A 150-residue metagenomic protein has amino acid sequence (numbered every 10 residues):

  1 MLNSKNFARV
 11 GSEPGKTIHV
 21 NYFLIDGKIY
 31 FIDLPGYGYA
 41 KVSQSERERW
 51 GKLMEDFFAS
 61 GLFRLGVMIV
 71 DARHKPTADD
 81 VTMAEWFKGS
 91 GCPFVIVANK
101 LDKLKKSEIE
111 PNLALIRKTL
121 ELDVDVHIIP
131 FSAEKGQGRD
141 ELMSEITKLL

Functional and structural regions predicted by a protein language model:
M1-K41, S45: Conserved G1/Walker A P-loop phosphate-binding module
G15-T17, F23-I25, F57-F63, P76 (+2 more regions): Conserved catalytic network of the ASCE P-loop NTPase/AAA+ motor domain
I29, F94, I128: Hydrophobic anchor at the start of a short beta-strand that flanks the dinucleotide cofactor-binding loop
D33, N99, S132: Active-site glycine-centered loops adjacent to acidic/histidine catalytic or metal-binding residues that shape
Y37-R47, R73, D102-K105: Flexible beta-alpha connector loops of hexameric P-loop NTPases
E46-R73, E85-V97: Inter-motif core of Ras-like GTPase G domains
K75-S90, E110-I116: Conserved catalytic-core segment of NTP-binding enzymes
K103-L150: Canonical P-loop GTPase G-domain recognition
